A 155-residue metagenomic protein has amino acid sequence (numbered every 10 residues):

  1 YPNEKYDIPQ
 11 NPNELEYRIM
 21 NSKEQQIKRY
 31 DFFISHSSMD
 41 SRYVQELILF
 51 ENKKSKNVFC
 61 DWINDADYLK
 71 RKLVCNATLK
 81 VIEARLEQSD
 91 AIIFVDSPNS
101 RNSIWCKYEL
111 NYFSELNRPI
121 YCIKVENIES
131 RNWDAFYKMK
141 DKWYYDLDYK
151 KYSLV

Functional and structural regions predicted by a protein language model:
Y1-I27, V125-V155: C-terminal interaction surface of TIR/SEFIR-family domains
Y1-Q88: Conserved N-terminal substructure of TIR/SEFIR domains
F33-S37, S97, S103: Short linear Ser/Thr-Pro motifs
N57, P119-Y121: Proline-centered loop/turn at the N-terminus of a beta-strand
N64-A66, P98-N99, K124-S130: Short beta-alpha junction loops
L73-A77, E109-L110, F136-K138: Short low-complexity, flexible loop/linker segments enriched in glycine and/or proline with clustered acidic
I92-I93: Hydrophobic acceptor-binding patch used for acceptor engagement in glycosyltransferases
P98-L116: Conserved TIR/SEFIR loop-to-helix hotspot centered on a Trp-containing motif with a nearby acidic residue
